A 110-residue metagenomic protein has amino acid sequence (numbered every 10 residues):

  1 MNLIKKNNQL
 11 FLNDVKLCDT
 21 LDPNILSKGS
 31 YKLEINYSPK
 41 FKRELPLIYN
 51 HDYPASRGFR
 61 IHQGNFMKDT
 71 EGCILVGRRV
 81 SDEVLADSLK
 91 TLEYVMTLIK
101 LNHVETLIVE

Functional and structural regions predicted by a protein language model:
M1-T106, E110: Cell wall/extracellular polymer interaction/catalysis modules
